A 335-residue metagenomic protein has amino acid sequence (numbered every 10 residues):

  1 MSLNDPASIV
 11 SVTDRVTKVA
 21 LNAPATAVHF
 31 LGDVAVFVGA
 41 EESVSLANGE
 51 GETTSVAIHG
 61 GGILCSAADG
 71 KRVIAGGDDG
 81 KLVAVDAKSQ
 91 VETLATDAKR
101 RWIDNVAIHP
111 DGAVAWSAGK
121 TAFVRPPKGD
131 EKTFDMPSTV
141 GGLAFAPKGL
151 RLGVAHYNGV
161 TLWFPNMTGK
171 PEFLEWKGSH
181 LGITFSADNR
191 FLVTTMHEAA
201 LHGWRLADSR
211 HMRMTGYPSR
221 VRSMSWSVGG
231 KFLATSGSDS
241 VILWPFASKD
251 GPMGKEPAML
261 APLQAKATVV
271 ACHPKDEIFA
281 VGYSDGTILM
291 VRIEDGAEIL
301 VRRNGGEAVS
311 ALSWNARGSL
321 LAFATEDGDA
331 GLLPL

Functional and structural regions predicted by a protein language model:
M1-L335: WD40-repeat beta-propeller superdomains and closely related acidic/aromatic-rich repeat-like regions
